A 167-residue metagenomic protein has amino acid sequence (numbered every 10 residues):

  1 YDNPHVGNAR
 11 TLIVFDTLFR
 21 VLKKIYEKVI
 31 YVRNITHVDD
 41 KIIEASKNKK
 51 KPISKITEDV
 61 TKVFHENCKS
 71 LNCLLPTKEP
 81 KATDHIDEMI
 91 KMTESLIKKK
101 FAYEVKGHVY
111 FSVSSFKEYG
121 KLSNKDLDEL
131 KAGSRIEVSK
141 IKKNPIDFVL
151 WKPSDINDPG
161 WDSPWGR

Functional and structural regions predicted by a protein language model:
Y1-R167: NTP-dependent nucleotidyl-transfer catalytic core
